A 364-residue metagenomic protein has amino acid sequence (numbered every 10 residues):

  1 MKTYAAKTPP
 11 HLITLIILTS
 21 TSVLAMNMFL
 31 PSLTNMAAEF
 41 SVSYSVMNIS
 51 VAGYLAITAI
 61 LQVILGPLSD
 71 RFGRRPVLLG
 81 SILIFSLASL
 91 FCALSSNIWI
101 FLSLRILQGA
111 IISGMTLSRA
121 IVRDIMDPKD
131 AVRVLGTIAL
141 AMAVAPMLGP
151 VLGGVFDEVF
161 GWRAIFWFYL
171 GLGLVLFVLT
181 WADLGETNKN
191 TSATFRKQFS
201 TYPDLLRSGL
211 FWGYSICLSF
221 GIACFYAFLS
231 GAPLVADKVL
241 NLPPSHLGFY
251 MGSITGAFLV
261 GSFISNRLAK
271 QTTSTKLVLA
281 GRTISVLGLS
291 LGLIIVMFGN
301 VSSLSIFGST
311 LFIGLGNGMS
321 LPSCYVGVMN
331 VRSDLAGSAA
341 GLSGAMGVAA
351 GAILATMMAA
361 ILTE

Functional and structural regions predicted by a protein language model:
M1-A5, G185-S215: Juxtamembrane intracellular "pre-TM" segments in multi-pass secondary transporters
S32-I60: Extracellular/periplasmic helix-loop-helix junction of adjacent transmembrane segments in MFS-like secondary
N35, V63-P67, R71, V155 (+1 more regions): Membrane-interface helix termini in secondary transporters
I60-W99: Conserved MFS/SLC helix-loop-helix module at the cytosolic interface between two early adjacent transmembrane helices
I84, A88-F91, W99-L107, L304-T310: Paired small-residue
I100, K129, G136-A182: Helix-loop-helix hairpin linking two adjacent transmembrane segments in secondary transporters
L104-M142: Cytoplasmic helix-loop-helix junction between adjacent transmembrane helices in 12-TM secondary transporters
Y325-T363: A late C-terminal transmembrane helix in Major Facilitator Superfamily
